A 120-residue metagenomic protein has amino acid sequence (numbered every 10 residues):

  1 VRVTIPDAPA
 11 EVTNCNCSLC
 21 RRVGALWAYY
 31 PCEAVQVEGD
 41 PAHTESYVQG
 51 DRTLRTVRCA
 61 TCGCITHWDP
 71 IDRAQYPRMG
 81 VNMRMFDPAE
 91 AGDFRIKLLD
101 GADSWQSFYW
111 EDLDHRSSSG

Functional and structural regions predicted by a protein language model:
V1-G120: A short Gly-Trp-Pro
